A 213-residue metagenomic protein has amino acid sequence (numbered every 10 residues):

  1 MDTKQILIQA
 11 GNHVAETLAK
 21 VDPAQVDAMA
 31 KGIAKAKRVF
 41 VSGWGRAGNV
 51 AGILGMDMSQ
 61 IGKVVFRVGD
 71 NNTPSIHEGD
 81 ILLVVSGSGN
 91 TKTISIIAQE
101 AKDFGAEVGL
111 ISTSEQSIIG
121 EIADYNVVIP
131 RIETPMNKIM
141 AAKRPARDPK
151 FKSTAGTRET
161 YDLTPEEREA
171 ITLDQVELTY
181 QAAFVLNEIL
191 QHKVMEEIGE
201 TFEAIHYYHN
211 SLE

Functional and structural regions predicted by a protein language model:
M1-A19: Generic N-terminal amphipathic, Lys/Arg-enriched alpha-helix
M1-L7, A36, W44-A47: Short, compositionally biased "basic patch" segments
L18, Q191-V194: A structural signal for well-ordered alpha-helices, especially hydrophobic packing surfaces of coiled-coils
L18-K35: A short, well-structured juxtamembrane/interface segment
F40-F184: Glycine-rich phosphate-binding loops that contact phosphosugars or nucleotide phosphates
I189, E196-E213: A short, charged, Gly/Pro-tolerant segment at domain boundaries
